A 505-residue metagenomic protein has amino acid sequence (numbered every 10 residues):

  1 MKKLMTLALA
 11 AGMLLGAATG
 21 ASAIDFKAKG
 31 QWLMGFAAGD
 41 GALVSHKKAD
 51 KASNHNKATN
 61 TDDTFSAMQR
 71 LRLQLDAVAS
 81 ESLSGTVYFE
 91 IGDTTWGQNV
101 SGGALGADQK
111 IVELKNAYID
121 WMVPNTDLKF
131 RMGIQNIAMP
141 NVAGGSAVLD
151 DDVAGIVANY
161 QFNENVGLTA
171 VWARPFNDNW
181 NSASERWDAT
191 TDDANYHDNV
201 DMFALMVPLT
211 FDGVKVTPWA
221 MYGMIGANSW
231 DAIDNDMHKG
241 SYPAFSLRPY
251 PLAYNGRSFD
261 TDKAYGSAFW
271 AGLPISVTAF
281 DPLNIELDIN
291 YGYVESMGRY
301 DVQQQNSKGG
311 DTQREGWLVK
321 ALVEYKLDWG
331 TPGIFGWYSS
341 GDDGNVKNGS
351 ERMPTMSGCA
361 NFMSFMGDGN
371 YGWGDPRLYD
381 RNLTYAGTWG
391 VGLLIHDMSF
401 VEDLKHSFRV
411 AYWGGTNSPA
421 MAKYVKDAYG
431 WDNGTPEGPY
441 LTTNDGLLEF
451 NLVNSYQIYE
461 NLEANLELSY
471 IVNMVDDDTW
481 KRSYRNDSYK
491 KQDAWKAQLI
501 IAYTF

Functional and structural regions predicted by a protein language model:
K2-I137, I156-A170, V207-V214, G223 (+4 more regions): Beta-barrel outer-membrane channel/assembly domains of diderm bacteria
A42-L43, S182-A183, W230-D231, N345-N348: Short aromatic-enriched loop/helix-cap "lid" or pocket-rim segments at secondary-structure transitions that line
T95-G97, M139-N141, D178-N179, D342-G344 (+1 more regions): Short catalytic/ligand-binding loop motif for oxyanion handling, primarily in non-cytosolic enzymes, centered on
K129-W230: Internal, well-ordered domain-core segments that constitute the primary functional module of diverse proteins
P243-P251: N-terminal accessory interaction module
Q304, G309-F362, M398: Long, well-ordered mid-to-C-terminal structural blocks that present hydrophobic/aromatic surfaces
K347-Y385: Flexible glycine-rich, low-complexity coil/linker segments exposed to the extracellular/periplasmic environment
